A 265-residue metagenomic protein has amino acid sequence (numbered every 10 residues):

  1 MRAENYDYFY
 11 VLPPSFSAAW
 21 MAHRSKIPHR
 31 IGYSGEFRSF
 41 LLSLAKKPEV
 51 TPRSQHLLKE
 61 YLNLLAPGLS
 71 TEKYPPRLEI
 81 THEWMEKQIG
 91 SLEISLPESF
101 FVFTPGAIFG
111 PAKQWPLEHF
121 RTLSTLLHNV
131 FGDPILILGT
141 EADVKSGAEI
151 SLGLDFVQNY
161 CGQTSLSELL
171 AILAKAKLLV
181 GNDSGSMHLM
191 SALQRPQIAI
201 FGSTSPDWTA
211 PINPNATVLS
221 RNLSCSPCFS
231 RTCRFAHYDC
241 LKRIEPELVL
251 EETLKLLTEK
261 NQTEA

Functional and structural regions predicted by a protein language model:
M1-A265: Catalytic machinery of carbohydrate-active enzymes, primarily nucleotide-sugar-dependent glycosyltransferases
